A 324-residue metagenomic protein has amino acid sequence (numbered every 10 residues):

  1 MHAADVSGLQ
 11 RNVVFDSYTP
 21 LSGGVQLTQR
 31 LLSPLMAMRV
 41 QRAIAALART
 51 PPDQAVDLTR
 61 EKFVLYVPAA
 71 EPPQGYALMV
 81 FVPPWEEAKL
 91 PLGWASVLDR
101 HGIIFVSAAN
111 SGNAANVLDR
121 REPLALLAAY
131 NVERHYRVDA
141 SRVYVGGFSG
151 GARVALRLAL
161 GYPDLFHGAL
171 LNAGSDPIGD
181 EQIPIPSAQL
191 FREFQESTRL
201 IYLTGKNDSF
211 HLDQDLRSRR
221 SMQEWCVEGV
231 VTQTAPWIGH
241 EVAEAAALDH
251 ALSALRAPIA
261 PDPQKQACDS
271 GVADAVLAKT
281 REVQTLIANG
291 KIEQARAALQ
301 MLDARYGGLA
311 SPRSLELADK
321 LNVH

Functional and structural regions predicted by a protein language model:
M1-N12, R60, W225-G229, A246-H324: Alpha/beta-hydrolase-fold serine-hydrolase catalytic core, especially in secreted/extracellular enzymes
M1-Y76, K279, V283, A295-A298 (+1 more regions): A domain-start/cap signature at the N-terminus of enzymes
P68-G75, N113-G150, L165: Gly/Ser-rich "nucleophile elbow"/oxyanion-hole loop immediately N-terminal to the catalytic nucleophile in hydrolases
Q74-W85: Short beta-strand element of the alpha/beta-hydrolase
V80-V82, N172, A235: Alpha/beta-hydrolase
E87, S141-Q195: Primarily recognizes the serine-hydrolase "nucleophile elbow" in alpha/beta-hydrolase and SGNH/GDSL folds
K89-A108: Short amphipathic alpha-helix adjacent to the substrate-entry channel of hydrolases
G174-L252: The feature captures the conserved acid-bearing segment of alpha/beta-hydrolase catalytic domains
